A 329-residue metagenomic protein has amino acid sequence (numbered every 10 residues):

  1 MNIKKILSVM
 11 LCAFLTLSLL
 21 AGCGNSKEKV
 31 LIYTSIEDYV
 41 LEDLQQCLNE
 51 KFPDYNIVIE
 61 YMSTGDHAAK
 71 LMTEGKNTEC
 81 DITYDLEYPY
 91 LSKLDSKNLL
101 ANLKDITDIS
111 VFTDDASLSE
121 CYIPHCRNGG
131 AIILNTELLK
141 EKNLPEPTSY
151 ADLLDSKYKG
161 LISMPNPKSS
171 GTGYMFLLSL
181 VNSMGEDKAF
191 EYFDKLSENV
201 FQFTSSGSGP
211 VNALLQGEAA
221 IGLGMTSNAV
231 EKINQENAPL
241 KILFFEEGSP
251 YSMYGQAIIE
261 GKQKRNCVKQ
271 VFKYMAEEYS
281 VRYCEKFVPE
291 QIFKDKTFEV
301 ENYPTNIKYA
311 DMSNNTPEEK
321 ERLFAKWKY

Functional and structural regions predicted by a protein language model:
S18-G22: C-terminal motif of bacterial Sec signal peptides marking the signal peptidase cleavage site
C23-K93: Early extracytoplasmic/lumenal segment of secretory-pathway proteins
S35-E42, E79-C80, D85-E218: Extracytoplasmic ligand-binding site segments that recognize negatively charged/polar headgroups
P89-K93, L215-Q216, A220-P239: A ligand-binding cleft/hinge motif common to bilobed small-molecule-binding domains
L100-T107, Y122-I123, A151, A238-P250 (+1 more regions): Short beta-strand->loop
F112, N128, Y192-S197, F203-T204 (+1 more regions): Periplasmic-binding protein-like
I133-L138, S252-K264, Y283-K286: A bilobed periplasmic-binding-protein/Venus flytrap-type ligand-binding module shared by bacterial periplasmic
Y158-P165, Y274-D295: Periplasmic-binding protein-like
